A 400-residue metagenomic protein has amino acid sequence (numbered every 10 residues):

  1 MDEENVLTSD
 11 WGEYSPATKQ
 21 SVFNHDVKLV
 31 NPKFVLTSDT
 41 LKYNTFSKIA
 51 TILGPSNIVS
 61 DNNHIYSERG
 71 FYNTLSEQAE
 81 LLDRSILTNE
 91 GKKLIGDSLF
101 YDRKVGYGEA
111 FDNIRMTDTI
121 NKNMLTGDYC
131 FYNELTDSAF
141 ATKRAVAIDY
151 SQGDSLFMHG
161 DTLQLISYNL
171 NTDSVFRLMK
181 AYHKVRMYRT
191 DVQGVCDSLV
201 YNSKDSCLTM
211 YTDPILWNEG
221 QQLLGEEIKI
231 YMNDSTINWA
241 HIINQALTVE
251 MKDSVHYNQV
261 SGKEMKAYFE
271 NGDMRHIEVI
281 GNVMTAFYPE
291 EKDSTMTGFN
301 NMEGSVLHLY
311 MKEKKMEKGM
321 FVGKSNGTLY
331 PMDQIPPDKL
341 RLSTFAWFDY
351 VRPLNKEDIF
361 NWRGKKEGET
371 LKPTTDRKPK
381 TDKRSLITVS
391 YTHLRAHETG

Functional and structural regions predicted by a protein language model:
M1-S390: Structural signature for solvent-exposed beta-strand/loop edge elements and short helix-capping sites, enriched
T392-T399: Conserved small/polar residues in nucleotide/adenosyl-binding loops
